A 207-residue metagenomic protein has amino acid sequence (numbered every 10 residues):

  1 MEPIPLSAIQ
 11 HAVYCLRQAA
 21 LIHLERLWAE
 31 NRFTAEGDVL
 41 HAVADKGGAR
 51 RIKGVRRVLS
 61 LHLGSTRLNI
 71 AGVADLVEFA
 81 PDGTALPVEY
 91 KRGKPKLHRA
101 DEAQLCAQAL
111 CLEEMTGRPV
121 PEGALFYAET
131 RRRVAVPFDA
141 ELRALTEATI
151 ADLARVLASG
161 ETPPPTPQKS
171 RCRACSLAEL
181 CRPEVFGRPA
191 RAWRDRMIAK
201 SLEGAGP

Functional and structural regions predicted by a protein language model:
M1-P87, D195-E203, P207: Metal-dependent nuclease catalytic cores that hydrolyze phosphodiester bonds in DNA/RNA, characterized by
E2-Q10, R99, T162-S170: Structural motif
C15, C172-C175, C181: Short cysteine clusters
L24, A178-I198: Iron-sulfur (Fe-S) cluster-binding segments and ferredoxin-like electron-carrier domains, especially [2Fe-2S]
I52-D152: Mg2+/Mn2+-dependent nuclease catalytic core
E102, E114, A151, R155 (+3 more regions): Metal-cofactor-dependent catalytic cores
R118-P121, V136, T162-P165, P183-P189: Short conserved catalytic/interaction loops centered on acidic-Pro-aromatic/His motifs
D152-A174: Immediate flanking context of iron-sulfur cluster ligation sites
